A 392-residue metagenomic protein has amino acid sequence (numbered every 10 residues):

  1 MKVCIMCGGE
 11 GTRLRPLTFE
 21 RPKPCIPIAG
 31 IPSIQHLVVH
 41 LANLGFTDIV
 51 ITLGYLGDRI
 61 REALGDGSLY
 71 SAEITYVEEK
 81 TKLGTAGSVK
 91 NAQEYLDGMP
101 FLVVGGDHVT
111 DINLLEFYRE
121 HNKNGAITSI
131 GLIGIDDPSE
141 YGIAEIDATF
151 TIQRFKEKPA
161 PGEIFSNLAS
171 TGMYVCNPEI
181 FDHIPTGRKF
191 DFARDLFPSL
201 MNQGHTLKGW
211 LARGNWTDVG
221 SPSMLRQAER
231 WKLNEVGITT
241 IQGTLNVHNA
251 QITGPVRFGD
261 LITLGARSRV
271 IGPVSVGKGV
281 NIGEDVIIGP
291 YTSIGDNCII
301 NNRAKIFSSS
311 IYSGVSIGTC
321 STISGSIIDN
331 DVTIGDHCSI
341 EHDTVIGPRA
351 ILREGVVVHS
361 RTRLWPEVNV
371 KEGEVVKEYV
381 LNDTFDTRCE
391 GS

Functional and structural regions predicted by a protein language model:
M1-R61, S392: N-terminal glycine-rich phosphate-binding loop and ensuing alpha1 helix
C25, A144-I146, F197, G209: A structural signal for short hydrophobic beta-strand segments in well-ordered beta-sheet cores
R61-A148, P185: Conserved beta-loop-beta/alpha segment of the NTase-like Rossmann-fold superfamily that binds/positions NTPs
P100-L102, V109, L115-N122, D136-P138 (+1 more regions): Catalytic-core segments of class I nucleotidyltransferases/pyrophosphorylases that form NMP-activated intermediates
R188, N202-F307: Extended, small-residue-rich solenoid/repeat segments and analogous flexible loops that form exposed scaffolds
I299-S392: Glycine-rich hexapeptide-repeat left-handed beta-helix
